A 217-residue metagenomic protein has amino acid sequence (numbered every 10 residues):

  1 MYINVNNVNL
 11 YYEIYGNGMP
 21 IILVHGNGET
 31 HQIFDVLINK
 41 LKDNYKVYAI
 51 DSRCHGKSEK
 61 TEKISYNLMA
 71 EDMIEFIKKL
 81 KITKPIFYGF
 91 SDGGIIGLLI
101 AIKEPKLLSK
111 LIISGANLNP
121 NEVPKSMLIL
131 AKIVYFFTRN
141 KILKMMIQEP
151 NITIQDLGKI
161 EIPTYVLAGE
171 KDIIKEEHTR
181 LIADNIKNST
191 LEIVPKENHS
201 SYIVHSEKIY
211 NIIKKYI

Functional and structural regions predicted by a protein language model:
Y11-K57: Conserved HGGG/HGGXW glycine-rich cap/lid loop of the alpha/beta-hydrolase fold
V36, Y48, S52-I86: Active-site loop/oxyanion-hole signature of alpha/beta-hydrolase fold enzymes
G89, G93, G97: Gly/Ala-rich beta-loop-alpha elbow adjacent to hydrolase catalytic centers
L99-I102, L111-F136: Flexible "cap/lid" loop of the alpha/beta hydrolase fold
K141-D156: Active-site nucleophile elbow and catalytic-triad environment of alpha/beta-hydrolase enzymes
I160, V166-A168: Short beta-strand/loop motif that positions the catalytic acidic residue of the alpha/beta-hydrolase fold
I173-H178: Conserved alpha/beta-hydrolase "acid-adjacent" motif
E197-S206: Catalytic histidine-centered segment of alpha/beta-hydrolase-like enzymes
